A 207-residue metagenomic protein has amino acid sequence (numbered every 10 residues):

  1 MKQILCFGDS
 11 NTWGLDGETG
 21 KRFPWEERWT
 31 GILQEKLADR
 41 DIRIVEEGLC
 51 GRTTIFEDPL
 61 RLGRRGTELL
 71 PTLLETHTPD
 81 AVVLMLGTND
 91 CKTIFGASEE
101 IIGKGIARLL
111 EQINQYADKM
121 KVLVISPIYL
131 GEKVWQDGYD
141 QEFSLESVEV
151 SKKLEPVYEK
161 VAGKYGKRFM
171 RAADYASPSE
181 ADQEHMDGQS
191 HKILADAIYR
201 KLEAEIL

Functional and structural regions predicted by a protein language model:
M1-L49, I55-P59, T72-E75, V157 (+1 more regions): Serine-esterase "nucleophile elbow" of acetyl-processing enzymes
D39, R64-L207: Alpha-helical cap/lid subdomain in secreted, periplasmic, or secretory-pathway luminal O-acyl-processing enzymes
